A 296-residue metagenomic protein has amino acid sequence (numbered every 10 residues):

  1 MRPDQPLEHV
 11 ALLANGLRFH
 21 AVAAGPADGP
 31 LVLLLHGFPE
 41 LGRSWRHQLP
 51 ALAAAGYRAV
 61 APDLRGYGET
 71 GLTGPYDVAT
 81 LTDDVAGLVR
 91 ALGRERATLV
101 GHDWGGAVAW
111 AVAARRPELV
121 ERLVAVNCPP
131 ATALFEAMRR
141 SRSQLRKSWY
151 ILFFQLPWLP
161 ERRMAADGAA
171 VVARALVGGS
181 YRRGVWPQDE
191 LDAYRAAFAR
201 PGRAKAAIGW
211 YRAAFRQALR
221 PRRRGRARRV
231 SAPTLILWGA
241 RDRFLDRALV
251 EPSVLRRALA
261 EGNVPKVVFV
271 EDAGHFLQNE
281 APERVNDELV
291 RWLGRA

Functional and structural regions predicted by a protein language model:
M1-E8, L17-F19, V60, Y67-V100 (+3 more regions): Flexible "cap/lid" subdomain of the alpha/beta-hydrolase fold that forms the substrate-access gate
A23-E69: Conserved HGGG/HGGXW glycine-rich cap/lid loop of the alpha/beta-hydrolase fold
L35, V270-A273: Short hydrophobic "strand-cap" motifs at the C-terminus of beta-strands
L41-G42, A107, A273-G274: A short, glycine- and basic residue-enriched loop/turn that sits immediately adjacent to a domain's principal
R43-R46, K205, D287: Alpha-helical elements of the RecA-like P-loop NTPase motor core of helicases
A273-P282, N286: Catalytic histidine-centered segment of alpha/beta-hydrolase-like enzymes
